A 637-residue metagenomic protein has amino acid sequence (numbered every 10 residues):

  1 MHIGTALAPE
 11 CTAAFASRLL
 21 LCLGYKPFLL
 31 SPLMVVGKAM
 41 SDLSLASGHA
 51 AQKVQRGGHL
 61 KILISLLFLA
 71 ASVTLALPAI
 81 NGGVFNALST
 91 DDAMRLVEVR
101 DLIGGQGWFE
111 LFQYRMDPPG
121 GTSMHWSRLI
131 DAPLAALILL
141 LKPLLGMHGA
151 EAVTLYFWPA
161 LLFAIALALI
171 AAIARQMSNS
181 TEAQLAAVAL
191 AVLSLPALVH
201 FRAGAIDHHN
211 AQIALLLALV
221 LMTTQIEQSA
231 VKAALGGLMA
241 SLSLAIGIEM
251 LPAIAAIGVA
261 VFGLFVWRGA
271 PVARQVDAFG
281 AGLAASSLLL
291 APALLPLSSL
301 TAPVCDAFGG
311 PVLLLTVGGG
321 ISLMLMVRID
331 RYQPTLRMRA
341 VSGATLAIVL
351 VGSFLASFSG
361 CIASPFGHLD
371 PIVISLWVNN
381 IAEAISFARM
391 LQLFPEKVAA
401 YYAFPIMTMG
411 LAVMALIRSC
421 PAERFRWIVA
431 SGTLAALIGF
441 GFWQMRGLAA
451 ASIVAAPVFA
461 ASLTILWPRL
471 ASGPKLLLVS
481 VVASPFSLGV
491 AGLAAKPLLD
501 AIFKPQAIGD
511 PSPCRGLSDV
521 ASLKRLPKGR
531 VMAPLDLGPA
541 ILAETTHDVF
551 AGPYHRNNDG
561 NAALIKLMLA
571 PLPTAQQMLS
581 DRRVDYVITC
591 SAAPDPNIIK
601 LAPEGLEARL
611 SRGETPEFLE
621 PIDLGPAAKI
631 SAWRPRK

Functional and structural regions predicted by a protein language model:
Y25-I80, L185, I329-A347: Start-transfer (signal-anchor) and selected internal transmembrane alpha helices of multi-pass inner/ER membrane
D42-S47, F68, I165, L476 (+1 more regions): Extracytoplasmic
Q55-D92, V97, L111, A189-L190 (+3 more regions): Transmembrane signal-anchor helices characteristic of membrane glycosylation enzymes that use polyprenol
L67-S72, W158-Q176, E182-W267, F279-S298 (+1 more regions): Membrane-embedded helix bundles of polyisoprenyl
L77-M177, E182-L190, S194-L215, S243: Active-site lumenal/periplasmic loops and adjacent helix-entry segments of GT-C-fold, multi-pass membrane
L144-M147, L294-A307, H368-A400: Juxtamembrane membrane-water interface segments that cap and precede transmembrane helices
G269-D277, P334-S342, S359-G360, G367 (+1 more regions): Membrane-interface helix-loop-helix junctions at transmembrane boundaries of multi-pass membrane enzymes, predominantly
Y402-T408, W443-V481: Hydrophobic/aromatic-rich transmembrane helices and adjacent perimembrane loops
